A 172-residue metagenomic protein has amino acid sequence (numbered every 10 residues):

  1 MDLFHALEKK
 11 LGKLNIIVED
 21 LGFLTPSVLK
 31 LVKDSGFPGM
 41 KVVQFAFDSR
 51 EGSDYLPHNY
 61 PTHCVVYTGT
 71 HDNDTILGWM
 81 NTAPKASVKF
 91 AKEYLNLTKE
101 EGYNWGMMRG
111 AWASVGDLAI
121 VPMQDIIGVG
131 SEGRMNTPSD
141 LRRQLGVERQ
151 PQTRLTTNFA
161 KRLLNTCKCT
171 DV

Functional and structural regions predicted by a protein language model:
M1-V172: Catalytic cores of glycan-processing enzymes that make or break glycosidic bonds
